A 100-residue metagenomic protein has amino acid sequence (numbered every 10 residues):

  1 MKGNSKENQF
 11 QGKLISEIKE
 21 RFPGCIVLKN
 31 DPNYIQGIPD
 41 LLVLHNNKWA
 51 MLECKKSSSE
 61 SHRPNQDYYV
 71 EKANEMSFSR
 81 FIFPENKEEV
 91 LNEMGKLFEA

Functional and structural regions predicted by a protein language model:
M1-A100: Catalytic phosphate/metal-binding cores of nucleic-acid and nucleotide-processing enzymes, i.e., regions that mediate
